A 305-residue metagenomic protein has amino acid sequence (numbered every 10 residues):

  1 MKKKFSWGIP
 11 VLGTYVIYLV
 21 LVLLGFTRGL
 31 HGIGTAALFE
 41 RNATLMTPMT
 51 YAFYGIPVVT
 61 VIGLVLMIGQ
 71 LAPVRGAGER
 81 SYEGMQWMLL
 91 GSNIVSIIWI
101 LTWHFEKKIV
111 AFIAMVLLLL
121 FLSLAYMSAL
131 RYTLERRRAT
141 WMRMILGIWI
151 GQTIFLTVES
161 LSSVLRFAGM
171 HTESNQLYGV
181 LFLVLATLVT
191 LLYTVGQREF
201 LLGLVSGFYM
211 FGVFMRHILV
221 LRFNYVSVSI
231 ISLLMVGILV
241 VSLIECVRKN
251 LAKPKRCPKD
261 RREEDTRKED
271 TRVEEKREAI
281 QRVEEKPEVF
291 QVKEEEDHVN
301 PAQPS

Functional and structural regions predicted by a protein language model:
M1-V11: N-terminal membrane topogenic signal
Y15-G32: Alpha-helical transmembrane segments of multi-pass membrane proteins
E40-G55, T140-W149, M170-Q176: Short aromatic-rich membrane-water interface segments that cap or initiate transmembrane helices in multi-pass membrane
V61-R138: Internal transmembrane alpha-helix with an interfacial aromatic "cap," most often the third helix
A72-P73, S128-T133, L243-K259: Membrane-interface capping segments at transmembrane-helix boundaries
W99-I113, R166-E173, T194-Q197, I218-N224: Membrane-interface helix caps and helix-loop-helix hairpins in membrane proteins
L122-R131, T153-F167, L181-Q197: Alpha-helical transmembrane segments in multipass membrane proteins, preferentially the mid-helix core
F200-V213: Central hydrophobic cores of alpha-helical transmembrane segments in multi-pass integral membrane proteins
